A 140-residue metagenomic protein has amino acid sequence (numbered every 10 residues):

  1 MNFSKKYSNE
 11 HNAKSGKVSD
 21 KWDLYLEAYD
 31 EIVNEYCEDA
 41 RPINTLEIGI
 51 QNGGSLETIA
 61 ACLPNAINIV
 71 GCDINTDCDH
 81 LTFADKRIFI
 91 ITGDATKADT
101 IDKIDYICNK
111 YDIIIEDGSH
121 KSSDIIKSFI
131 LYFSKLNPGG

Functional and structural regions predicted by a protein language model:
M1-I115, S119-G140: A short alpha-helical cap/connector motif
